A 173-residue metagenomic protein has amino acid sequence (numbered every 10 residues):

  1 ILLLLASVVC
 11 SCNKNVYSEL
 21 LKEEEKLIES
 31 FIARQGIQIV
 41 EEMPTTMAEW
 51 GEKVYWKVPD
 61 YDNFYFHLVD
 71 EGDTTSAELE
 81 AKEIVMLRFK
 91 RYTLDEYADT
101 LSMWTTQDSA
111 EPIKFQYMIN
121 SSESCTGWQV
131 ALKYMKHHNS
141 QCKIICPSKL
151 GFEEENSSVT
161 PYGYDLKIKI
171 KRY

Functional and structural regions predicted by a protein language model:
I1-C12: Sec-dependent bacterial lipoprotein signal peptides
C12-Y173: Cross-family detector of peptidyl-prolyl cis-trans isomerase
